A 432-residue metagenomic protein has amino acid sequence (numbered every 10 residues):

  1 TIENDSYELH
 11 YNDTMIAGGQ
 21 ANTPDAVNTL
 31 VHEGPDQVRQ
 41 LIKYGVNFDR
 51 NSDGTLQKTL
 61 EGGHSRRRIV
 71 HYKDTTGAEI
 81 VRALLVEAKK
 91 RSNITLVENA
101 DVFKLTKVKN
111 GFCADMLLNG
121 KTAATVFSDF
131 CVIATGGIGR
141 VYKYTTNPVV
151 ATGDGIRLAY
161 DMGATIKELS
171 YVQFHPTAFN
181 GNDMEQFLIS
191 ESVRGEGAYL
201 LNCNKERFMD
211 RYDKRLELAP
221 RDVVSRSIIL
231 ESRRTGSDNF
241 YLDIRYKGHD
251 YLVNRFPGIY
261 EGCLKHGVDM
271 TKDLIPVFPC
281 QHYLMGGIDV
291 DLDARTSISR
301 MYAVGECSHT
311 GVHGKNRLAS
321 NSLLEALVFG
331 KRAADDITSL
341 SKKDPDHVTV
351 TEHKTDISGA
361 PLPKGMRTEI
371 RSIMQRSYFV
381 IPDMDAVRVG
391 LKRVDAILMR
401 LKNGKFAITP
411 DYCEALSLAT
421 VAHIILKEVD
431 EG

Functional and structural regions predicted by a protein language model:
T1, Q40, D49-L60, H64-R67 (+5 more regions): Glycine- and aromatic-enriched mobile tails/lids
T1-V46: Redox-cofactor-proximal catalytic regions of oxidoreductases
N22-P35, R68-V86, V97, T145-G153 (+4 more regions): Short beta-strand to alpha-helix junction loop
I42-A123, F127, A134, A178-G181 (+1 more regions): Conserved redox-cofactor binding core of oxidoreductases
Y44-D53, R91-N99, I166-S170, N239 (+4 more regions): Flexible, glycine/charged-enriched surface loops at secondary-structure junctions
F103-N119, T125, V268-T310: FAD-site-proximal beta/loop scaffold in flavoenzymes
F130, A134-G139, C307: Glycine-/small-residue-rich beta->alpha transition segments that form the dinucleotide
L158, A164-I275, D336-K342: An anion/pyrophosphate-binding glycine-rich loop and adjacent beta-alpha core in soluble alpha-beta enzymes
